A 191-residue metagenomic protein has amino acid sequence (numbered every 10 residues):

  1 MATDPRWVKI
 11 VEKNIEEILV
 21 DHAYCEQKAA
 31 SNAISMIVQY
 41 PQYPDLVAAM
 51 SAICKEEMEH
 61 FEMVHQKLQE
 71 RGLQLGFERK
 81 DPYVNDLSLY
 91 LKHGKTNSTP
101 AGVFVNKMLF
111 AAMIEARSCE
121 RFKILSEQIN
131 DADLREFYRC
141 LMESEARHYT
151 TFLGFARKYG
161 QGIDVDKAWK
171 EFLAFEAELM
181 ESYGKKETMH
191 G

Functional and structural regions predicted by a protein language model:
M1-G191: Non-heme di-metal
